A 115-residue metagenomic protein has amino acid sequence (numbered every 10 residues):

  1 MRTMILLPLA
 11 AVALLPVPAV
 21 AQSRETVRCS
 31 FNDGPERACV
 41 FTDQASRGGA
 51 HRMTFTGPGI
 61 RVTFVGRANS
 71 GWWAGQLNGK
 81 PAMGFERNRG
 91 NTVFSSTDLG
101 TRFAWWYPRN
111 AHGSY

Functional and structural regions predicted by a protein language model:
M1-I5: Positively charged n-region of N-terminal signal peptides that target proteins for export
L6-P16: Bacterial N-terminal signal peptides
V17-A21: Sec/Tat signal peptide C-region and signal peptidase I cleavage site
Q22-Y115: Cysteine-centric segments in proteins
